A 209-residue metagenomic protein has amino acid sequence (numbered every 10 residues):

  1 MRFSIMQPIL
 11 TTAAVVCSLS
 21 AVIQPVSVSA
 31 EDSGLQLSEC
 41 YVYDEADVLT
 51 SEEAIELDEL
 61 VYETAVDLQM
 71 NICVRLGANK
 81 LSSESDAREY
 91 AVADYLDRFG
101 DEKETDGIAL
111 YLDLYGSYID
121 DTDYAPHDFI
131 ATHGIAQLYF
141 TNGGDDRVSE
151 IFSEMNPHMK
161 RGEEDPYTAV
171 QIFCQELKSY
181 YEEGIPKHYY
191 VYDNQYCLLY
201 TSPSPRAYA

Functional and structural regions predicted by a protein language model:
M1-F3: N-terminal secretory signal peptides that target proteins for export/translocation
M6-P25: Sec-dependent N-terminal signal peptides of Gram-positive bacterial secreted proteins and lipoproteins
L10-T11, E63, Y200: Intrinsically disordered/low-complexity terminal segments and short unstructured peptides
S27-Y196: Folded, non-transmembrane soluble domains that reside on the lumenal/extracytoplasmic side of membranes
Y200-A209: Single conserved hydrophobic/aromatic residue that forms the stacking wall/gate of nucleotide- or nucleobase-binding
